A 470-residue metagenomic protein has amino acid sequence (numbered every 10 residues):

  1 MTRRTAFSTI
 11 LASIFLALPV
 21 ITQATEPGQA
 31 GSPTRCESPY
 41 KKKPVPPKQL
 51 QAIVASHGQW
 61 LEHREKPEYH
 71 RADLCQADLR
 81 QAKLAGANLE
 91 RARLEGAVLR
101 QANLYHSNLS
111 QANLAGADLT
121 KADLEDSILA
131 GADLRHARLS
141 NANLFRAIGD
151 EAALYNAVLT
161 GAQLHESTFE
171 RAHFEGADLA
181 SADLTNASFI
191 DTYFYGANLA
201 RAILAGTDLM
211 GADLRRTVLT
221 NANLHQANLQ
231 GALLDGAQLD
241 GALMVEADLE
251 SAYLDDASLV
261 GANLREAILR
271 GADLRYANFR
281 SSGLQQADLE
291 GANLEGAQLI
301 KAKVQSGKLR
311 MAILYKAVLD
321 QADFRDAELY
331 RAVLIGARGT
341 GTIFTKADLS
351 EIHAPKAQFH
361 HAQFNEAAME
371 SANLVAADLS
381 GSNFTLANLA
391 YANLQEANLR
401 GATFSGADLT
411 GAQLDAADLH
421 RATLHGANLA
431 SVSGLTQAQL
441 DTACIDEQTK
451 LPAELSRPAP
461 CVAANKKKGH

Functional and structural regions predicted by a protein language model:
R3-F7: N-terminal export leaders
S8-P19: Bacterial N-terminal signal peptides
T22-A24, A30: Boundary at the C-terminal end of the N-terminal hydrophobic targeting segment
T25-E26, V462: Extended beta-strand/loop cores of jelly-roll/beta-sandwich
P39-A52, E62-G469: Tandem repeat scaffolds
